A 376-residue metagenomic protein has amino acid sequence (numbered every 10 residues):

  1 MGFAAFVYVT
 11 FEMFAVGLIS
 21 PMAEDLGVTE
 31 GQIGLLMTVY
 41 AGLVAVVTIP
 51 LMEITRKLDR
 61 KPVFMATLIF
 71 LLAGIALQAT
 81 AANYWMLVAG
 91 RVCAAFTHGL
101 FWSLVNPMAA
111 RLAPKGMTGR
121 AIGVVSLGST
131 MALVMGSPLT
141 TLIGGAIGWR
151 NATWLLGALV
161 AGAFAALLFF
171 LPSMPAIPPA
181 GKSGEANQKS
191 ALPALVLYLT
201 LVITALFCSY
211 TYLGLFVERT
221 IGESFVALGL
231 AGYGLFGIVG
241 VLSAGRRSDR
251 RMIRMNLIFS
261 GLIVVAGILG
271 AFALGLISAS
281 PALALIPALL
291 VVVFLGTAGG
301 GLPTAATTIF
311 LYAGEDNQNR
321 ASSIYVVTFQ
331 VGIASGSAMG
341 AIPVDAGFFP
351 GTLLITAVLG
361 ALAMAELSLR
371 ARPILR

Functional and structural regions predicted by a protein language model:
G27, D59, T80-M86, T97 (+1 more regions): Helix-breaking motifs and short loop linkers at transmembrane-helix boundaries and internal kinks in secondary membrane
V46-A82: Conserved MFS/SLC helix-loop-helix module at the cytosolic interface between two early adjacent transmembrane helices
T48-R60, G240-I253, V344: Helix-to-loop junctions at the C-terminal end of transmembrane segments in multipass secondary transporters
G74, W85-C93, I286-F294: Paired small-residue
M86, P114-P172, F216: Helix-loop-helix hairpin linking two adjacent transmembrane segments in secondary transporters
G90-S129: Cytoplasmic helix-loop-helix junction between adjacent transmembrane helices in 12-TM secondary transporters
L100-A113, G300-G314: Intracellular juxtamembrane helix-capping segments at the cytosolic ends of symmetry-related transmembrane helices
R254-A306: C-terminal transmembrane helical hairpin of 12-TM major facilitator-type secondary transporters
